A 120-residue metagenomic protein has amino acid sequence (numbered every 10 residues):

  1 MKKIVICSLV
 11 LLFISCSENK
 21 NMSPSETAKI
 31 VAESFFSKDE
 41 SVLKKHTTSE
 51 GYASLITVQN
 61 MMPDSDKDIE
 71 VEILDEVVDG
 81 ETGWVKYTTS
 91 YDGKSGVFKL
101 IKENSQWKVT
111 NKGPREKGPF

Functional and structural regions predicted by a protein language model:
M1-I4, L9: Positively charged n-region of N-terminal signal peptides that target proteins for export
V10, E40, D75-V78: A short alpha-helix capping/helix-coil boundary motif
L12-S15: C-terminal motif of bacterial Sec signal peptides marking the signal peptidase cleavage site
S17-K20: Bacterial signal peptide processing site
M22-K38: Short, aromatic-enriched amphipathic alpha-helices that serve as compact interaction elements
E33-F36, E40-T57: Short, solvent-exposed secondary-structure junction/capping segments
A53-E103, N111-F120: Surface-exposed, charged secondary-structure patches
